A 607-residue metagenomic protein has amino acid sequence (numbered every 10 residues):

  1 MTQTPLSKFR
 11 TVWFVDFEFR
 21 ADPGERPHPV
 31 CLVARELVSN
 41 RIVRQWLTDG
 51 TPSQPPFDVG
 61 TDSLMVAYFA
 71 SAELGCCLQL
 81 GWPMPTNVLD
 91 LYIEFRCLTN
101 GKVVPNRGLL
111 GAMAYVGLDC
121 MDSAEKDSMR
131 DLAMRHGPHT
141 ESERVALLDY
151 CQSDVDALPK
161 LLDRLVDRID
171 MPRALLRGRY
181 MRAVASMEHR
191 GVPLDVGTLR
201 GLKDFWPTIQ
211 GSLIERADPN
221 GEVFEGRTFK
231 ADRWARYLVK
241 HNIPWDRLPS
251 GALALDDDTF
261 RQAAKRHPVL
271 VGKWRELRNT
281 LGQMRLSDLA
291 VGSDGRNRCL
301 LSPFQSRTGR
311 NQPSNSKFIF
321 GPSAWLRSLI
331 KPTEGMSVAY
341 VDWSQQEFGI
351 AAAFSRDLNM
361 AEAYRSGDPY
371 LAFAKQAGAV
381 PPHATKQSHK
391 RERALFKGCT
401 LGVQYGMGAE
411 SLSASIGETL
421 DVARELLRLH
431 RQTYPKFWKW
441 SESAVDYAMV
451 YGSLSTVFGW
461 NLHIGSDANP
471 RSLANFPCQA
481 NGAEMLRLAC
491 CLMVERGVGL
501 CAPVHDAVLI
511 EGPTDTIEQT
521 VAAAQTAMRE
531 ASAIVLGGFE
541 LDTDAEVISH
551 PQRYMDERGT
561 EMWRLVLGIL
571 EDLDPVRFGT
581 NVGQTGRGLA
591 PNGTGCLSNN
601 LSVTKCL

Functional and structural regions predicted by a protein language model:
M1-E18, R26, C31, D131-W325 (+11 more regions): Conserved "right-hand" nucleotidyltransferase catalytic core of DNA-directed polymerases
P23, V30, A34, N40-P52 (+3 more regions): Active-site-proximal helix-loop-helix substrate-binding element of RNase H-like nuclease domains
P27-C31, E347-V380, G459-W460: Metal-dependent catalytic core segments for phosphate chemistry
V59-M65, G335-A339: Short active-site oxyanion
D170, R190, K203-T228, R428-A444 (+1 more regions): Polymerase palm active-site segment centered on the conserved acidic dipeptide of motif C
I243-P244, D294, R298, P303 (+4 more regions): Conserved catalytic core of nucleic-acid polymerases
I510-T514: Short beta-strand-to-loop capping motifs
